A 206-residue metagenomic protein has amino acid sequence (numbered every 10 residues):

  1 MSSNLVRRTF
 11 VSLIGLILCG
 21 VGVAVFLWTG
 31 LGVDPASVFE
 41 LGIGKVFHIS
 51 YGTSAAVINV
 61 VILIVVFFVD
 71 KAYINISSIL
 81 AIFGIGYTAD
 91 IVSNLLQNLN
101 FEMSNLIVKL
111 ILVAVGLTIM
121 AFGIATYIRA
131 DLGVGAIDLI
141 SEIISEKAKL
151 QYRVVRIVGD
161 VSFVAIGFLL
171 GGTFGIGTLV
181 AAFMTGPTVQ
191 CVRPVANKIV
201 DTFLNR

Functional and structural regions predicted by a protein language model:
M1-R206: Core subunits and conserved enzymes of cellular information-processing and envelope-translocation systems across
